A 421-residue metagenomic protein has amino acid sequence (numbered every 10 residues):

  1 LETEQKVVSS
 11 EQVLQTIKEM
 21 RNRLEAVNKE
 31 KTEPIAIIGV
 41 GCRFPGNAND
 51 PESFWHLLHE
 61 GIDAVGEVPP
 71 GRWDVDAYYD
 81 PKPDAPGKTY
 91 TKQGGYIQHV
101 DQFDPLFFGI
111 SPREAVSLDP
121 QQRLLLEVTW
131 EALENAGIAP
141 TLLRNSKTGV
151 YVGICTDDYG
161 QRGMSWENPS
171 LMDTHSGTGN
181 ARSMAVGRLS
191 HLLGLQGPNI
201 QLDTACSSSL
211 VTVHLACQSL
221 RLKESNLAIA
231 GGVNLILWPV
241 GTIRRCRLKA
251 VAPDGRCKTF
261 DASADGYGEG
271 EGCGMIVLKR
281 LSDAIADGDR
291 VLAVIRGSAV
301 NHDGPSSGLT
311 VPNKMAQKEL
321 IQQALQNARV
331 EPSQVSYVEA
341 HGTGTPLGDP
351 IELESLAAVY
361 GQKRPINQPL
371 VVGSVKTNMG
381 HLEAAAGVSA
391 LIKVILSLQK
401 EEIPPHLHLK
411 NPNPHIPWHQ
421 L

Functional and structural regions predicted by a protein language model:
V7-L421: Condensing-enzyme catalytic core of the thiolase-fold
